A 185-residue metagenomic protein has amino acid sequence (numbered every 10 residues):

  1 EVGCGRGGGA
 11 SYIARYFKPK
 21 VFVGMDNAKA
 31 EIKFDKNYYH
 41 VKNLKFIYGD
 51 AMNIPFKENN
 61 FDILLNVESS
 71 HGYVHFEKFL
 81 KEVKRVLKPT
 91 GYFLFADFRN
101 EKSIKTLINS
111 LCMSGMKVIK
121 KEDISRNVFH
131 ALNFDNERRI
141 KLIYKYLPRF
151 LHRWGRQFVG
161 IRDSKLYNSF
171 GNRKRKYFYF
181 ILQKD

Functional and structural regions predicted by a protein language model:
G3-G7: Class I SAM-dependent methyltransferase "Motif I" SAM/SAH-binding loop
G8-N53: Class I SAM-dependent methyltransferase SAM/SAH-binding core
M52-L64: A short acidic, Gly/Pro-enriched loop at the edge of an enzyme's catalytic core that lines a small-molecule cofactor
I63-V74: A short SAM/SAH-binding and catalytic strip from SAM-dependent methyltransferases
E77-P89: A short glycine-rich, Lys/Arg-flanked "PGG" loop and its adjoining helix->strand segment in the class I
G91-D97: Conserved beta-strand signature within the Rossmann-like core of class I S-adenosyl-L-methionine
M116-N127: Conserved S-adenosyl-L-methionine
R126-L132, I140-Q183: Conserved Class I S-adenosyl-L-methionine
